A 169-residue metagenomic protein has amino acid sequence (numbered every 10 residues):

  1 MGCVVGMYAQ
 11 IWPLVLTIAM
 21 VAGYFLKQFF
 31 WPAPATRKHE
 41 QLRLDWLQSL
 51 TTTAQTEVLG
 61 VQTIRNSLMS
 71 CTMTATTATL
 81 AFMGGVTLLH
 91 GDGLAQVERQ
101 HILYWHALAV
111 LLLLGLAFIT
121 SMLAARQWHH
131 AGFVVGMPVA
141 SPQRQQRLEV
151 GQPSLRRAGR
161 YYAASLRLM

Functional and structural regions predicted by a protein language model:
G2, L26-P34, G60-M69, S154-A158: Peripheral, non-transmembrane regulatory/ligand-interaction domains of membrane transport proteins
G2-V5, T79-R99: Juxtamembrane "helix exit" motif at the C-terminal ends of alpha-helical transmembrane segments in multi-pass membrane
V5-A9, G60-T63, S67, E98-L108 (+2 more regions): Membrane-interfacial loop-to-transmembrane-helix junctions in polytopic alpha-helical membrane proteins
Q10-H39, T77-F82, A107-H129: Hydrophobic alpha-helical membrane-embedded segments
F29-R65: Membrane-interface amphipathic/juxtamembrane segments adjacent to transmembrane helices
T53-G60, V135-A163: Solvent-exposed, non-transmembrane helices and loops of integral membrane proteins
G60-G85, A158-M169: Transmembrane alpha-helical segments and their cytosolic interface motifs in multi-pass membrane proteins
L88-R144: Membrane-proximal helix-loop-helix units in multi-pass membrane proteins
